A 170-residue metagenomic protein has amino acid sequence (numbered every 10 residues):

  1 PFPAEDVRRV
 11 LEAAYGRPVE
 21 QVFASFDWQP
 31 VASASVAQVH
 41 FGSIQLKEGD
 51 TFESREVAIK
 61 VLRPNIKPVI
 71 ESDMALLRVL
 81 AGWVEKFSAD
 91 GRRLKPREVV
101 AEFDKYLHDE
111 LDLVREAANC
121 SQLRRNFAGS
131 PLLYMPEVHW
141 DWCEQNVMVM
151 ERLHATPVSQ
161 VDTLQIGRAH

Functional and structural regions predicted by a protein language model:
P1-R168: Broad phosphate/nucleotide-binding scaffolds in NTP-utilizing and phosphate-metabolizing enzymes
